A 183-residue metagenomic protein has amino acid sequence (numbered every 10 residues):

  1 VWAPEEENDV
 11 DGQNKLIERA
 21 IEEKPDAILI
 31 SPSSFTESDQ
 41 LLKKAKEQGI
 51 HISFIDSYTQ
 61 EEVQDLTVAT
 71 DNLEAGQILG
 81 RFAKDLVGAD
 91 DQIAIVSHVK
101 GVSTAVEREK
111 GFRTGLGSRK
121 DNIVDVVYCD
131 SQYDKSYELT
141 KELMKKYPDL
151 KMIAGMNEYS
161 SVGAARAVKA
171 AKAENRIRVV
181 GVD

Functional and structural regions predicted by a protein language model:
V1-D183: A residue-level marker of the well-folded mature domains of exported/periplasmic proteins
